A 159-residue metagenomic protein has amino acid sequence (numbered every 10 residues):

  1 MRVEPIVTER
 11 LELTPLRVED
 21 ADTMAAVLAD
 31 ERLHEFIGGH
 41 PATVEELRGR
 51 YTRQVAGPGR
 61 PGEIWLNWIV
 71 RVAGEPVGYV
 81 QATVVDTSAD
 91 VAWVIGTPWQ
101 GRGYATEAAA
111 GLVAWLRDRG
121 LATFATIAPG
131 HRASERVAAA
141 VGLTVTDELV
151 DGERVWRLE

Functional and structural regions predicted by a protein language model:
M1-T97, G111, W115, R119-A122 (+2 more regions): GNAT-family acyltransferases
G101-W115, R132-A140: Conserved acetyl-CoA-binding loop-helix of GNAT-fold acetyltransferases
